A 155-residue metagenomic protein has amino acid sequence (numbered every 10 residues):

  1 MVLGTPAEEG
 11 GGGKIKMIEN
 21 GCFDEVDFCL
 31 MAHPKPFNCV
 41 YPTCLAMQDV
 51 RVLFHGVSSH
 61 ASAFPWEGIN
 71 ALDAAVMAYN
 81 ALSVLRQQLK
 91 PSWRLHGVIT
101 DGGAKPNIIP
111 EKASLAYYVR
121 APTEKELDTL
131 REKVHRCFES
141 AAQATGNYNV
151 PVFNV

Functional and structural regions predicted by a protein language model:
M1-P110: Histidine/acidic-residue-rich, glycine-tolerant segments that coordinate divalent metal ions
L72, V76-V155: Metal-dependent amide/peptide-bond hydrolase catalytic core, centered on the "pita-bread" metallohydrolase fold
